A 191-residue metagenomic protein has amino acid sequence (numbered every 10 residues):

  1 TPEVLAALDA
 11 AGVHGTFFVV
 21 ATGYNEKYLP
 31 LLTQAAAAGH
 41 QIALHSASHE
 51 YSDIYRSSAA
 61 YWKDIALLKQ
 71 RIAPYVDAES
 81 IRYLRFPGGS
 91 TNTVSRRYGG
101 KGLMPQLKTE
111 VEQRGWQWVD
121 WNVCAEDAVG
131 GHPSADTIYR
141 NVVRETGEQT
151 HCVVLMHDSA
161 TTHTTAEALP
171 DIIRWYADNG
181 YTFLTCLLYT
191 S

Functional and structural regions predicted by a protein language model:
T1-F86: Active-site beta->alpha N-cap acidic-glycine motif
L5, L29-T33, P105-T109, P170-I173: Short amphipathic alpha-helical segments and helix-helix/interface helices
G23-Y24, T91, T161: Glycine-/small-residue-rich active-site loops that bind phosphorylated ligands and cofactors
E50-V76, N92-H151, T165-E167: Alpha-helical scaffold elements lining the catalytic groove of polysaccharide deacetylases
Y83-R85, S90, L155-M156: Active-site groove signature of glycoside hydrolases
V143-T185: Catalytic grooves of carbohydrate-active enzymes
Y189-T190: Conserved small/polar residues in nucleotide/adenosyl-binding loops
